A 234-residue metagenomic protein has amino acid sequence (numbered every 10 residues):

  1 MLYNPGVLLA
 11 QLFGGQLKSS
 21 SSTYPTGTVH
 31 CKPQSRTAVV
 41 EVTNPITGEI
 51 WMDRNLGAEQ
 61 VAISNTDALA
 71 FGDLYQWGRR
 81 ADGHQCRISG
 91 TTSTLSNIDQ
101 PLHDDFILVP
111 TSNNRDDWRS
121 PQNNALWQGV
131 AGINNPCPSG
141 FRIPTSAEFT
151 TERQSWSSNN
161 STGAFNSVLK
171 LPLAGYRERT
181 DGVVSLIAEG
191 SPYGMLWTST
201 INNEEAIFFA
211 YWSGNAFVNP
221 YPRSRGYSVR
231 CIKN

Functional and structural regions predicted by a protein language model:
L2-Q16: N-terminal low-complexity, intrinsically disordered "leader/linker" segments enriched in small/polar and basic residues
G15-S20, H30, R36-A38, N44-H84 (+1 more regions): C-terminal, surface-exposed recognition/capping segments
T26-T28: Extracellular/luminal ectodomains of metazoan preproproteins built from arrays of small disulfide-bonded modules
V61, D82-N97: Core domains of carbohydrate- and sulfate-ester-processing enzymes
N97, P101, D105-I107: Extended terminal accessory/targeting regions
